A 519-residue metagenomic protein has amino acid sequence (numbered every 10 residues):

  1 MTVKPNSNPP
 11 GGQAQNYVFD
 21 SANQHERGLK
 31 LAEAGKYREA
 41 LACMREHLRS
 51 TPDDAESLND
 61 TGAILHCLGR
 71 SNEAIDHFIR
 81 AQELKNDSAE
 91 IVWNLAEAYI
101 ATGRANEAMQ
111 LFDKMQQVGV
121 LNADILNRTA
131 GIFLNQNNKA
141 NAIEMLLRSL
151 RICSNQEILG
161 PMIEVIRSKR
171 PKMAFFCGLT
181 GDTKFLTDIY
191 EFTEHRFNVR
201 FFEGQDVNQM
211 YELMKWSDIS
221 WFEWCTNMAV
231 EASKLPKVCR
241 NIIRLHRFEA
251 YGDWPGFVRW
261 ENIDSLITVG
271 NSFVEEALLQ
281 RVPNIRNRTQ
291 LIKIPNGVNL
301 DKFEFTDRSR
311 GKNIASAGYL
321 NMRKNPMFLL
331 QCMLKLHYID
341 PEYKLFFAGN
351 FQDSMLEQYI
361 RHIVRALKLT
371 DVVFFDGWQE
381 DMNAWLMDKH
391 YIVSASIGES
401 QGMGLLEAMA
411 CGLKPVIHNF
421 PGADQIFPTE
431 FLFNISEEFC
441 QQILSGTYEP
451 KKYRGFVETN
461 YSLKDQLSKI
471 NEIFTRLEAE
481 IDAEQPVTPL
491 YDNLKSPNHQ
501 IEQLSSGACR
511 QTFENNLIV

Functional and structural regions predicted by a protein language model:
E26, D60, N94, R128 (+1 more regions): Canonical tetratricopeptide repeat
N106, K184, N321-K335, Q358: A conserved mid-protein helix/loop that constitutes part of the nucleotide-sugar donor-binding site
L179, K344-Q358: Glycosyltransferase donor-sugar binding loop
D253, D264-T289, L300: A short, active-site helix/loop in glycosyltransferases that binds the activated sugar's phosphate group
D307-K324, L330-M333, F346: Conserved donor-binding/catalytic core segment of Leloir-type glycosyltransferases
D353-E357, T370-W378, W385: Active-site donor-binding acidic/aromatic loop of nucleotide-activated sugar and phosphosugar transferases involved
I397: Aromatic "clamp/platform" in nucleotide-sugar-dependent glycosyltransferases that forms part of the donor/acceptor
K414-I417: Short hydrophobic beta-strand element within catalytic cores of glycosyltransferases and related nucleotide-activated
